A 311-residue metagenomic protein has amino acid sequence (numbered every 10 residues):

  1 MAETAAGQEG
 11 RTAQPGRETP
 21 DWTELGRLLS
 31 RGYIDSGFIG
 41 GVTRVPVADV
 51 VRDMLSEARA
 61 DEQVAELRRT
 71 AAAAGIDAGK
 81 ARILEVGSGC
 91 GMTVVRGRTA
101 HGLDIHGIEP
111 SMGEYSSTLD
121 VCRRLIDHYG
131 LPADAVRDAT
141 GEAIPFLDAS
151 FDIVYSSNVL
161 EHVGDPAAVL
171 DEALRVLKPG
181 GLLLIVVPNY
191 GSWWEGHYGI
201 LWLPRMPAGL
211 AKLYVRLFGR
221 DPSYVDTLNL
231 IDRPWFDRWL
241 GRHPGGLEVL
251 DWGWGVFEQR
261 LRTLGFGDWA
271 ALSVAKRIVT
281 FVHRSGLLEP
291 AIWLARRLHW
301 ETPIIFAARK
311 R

Functional and structural regions predicted by a protein language model:
M1-L147, I153, H299-F306: Conserved N-terminal segment of class I S-adenosyl-L-methionine
P20, L25, L125, Y129 (+2 more regions): S-adenosyl-L-methionine-dependent methyltransferase catalytic module, highlighting the catalytic core
V95-R98, L170-L174: A structural alpha-helix within SAM-dependent methyltransferase catalytic domains
S156-V159: A short beta-strand submotif of the Rossmann-like class I SAM-dependent methyltransferase core that lines
V163-G164, L177-P179: Helix-to-beta-strand junctions that scaffold the AdoMet/dcAdoMet cofactor pocket in Class I SAM-dependent enzymes
A308-R311: Active-site beta-strand termini and strand-to-loop segments that position acidic
